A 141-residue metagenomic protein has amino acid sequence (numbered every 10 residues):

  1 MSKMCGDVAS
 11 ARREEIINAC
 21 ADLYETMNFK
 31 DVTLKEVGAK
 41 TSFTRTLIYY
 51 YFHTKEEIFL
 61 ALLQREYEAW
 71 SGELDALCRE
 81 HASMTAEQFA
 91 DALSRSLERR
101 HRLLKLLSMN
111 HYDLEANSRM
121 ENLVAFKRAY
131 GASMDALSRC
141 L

Functional and structural regions predicted by a protein language model:
M1-A9: N-terminal intrinsically disordered/low-complexity leader segments
A9-R13, L60, L123, K127: Flexible, glycine- and charge-enriched loops at secondary-structure boundaries
E15, L23-E57, A61: Helix-turn-helix
E15-D22, K40, E57-E80, R95: Alpha-helical structural segments
A61, D75-L103, A125-A132: Hydrophobic alpha-helical connector segments
R99-M120: Amphipathic alpha-helical segments used for helix-helix packing
N117-C140: Amphipathic alpha-helical packing segments from all-alpha helical-bundle domains
